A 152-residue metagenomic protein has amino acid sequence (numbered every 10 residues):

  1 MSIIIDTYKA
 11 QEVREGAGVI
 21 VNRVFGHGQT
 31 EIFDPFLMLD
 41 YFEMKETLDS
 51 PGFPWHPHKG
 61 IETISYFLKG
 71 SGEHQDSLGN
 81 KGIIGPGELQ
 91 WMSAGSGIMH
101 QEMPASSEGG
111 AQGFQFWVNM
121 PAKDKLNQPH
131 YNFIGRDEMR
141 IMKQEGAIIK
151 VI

Functional and structural regions predicted by a protein language model:
M1-R23: Hydrophobic alpha-helical membrane-insertion signals
E15-L68, D137-I152: A short glycine-rich, His/Asp/Glu-containing loop-to-beta-strand
F42, K69-S71, M120-K123: Short loop segments at secondary-structure junctions
P51-F53, L78-N80, Q101-S106: Catalytic micro-motifs at enzyme active sites that drive phosphoryl/nucleotidyl and oxygen chemistry
S65-P86, G95-M99: A short beta-strand-loop-beta hairpin characteristic of the jelly-roll/cupin
G95-D124: Ligand-binding loop in jelly-roll beta-barrel domains
F114-I152: Internal, conserved structured core segments that host functional sites
